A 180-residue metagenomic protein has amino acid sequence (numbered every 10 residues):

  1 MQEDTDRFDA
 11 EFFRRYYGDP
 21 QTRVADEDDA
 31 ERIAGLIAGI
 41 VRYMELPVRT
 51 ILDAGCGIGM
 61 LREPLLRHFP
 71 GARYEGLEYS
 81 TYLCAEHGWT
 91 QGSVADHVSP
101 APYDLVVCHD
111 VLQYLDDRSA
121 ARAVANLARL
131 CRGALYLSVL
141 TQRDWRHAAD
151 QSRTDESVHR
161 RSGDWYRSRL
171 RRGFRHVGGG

Functional and structural regions predicted by a protein language model:
M1-S99, L115-R122, N126, G133-G180: Class I (Rossmann-like) S-adenosyl-L-methionine-dependent methyltransferase catalytic domain, capturing the SAM-binding
V107: A conserved beta-strand element that flanks and buttresses the S-adenosyl-L-methionine
D110-Y114: Short catalytic micro-motifs in class I SAM-dependent methyltransferases
